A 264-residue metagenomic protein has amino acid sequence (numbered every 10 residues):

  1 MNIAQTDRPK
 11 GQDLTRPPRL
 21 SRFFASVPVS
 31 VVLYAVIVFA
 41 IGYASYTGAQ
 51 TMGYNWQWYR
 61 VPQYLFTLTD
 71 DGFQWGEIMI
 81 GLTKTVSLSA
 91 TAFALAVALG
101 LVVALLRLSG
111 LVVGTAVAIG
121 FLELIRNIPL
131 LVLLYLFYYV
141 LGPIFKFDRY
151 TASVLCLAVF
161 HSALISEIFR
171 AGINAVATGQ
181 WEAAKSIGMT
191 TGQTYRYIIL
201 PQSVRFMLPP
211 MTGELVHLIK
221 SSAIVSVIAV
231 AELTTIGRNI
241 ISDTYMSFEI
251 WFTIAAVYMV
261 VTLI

Functional and structural regions predicted by a protein language model:
N2-I264: Transmembrane alpha-helices and adjacent helix-loop boundaries
